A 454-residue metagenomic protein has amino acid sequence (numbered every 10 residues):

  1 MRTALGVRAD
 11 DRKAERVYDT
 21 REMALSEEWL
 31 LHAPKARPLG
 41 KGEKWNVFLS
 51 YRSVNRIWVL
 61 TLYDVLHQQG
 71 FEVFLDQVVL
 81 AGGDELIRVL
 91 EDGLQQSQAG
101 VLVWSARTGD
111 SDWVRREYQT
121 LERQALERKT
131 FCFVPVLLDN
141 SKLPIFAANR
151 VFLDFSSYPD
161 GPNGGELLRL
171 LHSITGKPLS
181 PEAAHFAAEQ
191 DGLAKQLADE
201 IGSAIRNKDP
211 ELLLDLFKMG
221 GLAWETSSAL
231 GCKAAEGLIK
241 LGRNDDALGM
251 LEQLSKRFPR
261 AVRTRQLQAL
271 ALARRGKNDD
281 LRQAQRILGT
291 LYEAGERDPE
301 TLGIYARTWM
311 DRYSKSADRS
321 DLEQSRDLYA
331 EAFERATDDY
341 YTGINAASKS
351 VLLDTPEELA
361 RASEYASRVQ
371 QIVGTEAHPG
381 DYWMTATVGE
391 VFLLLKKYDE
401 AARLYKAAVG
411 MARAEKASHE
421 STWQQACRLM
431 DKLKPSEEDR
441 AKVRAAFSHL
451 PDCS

Functional and structural regions predicted by a protein language model:
M1-Q68, C132, L137-D215: C-terminal interaction surface of TIR/SEFIR-family domains
T61-D92, R107-R115, D154-Y158: Conserved BB-loop
V89-D92, Q96, V101-S141: Amphipathic helical hotspot of TIR/SEFIR-family domains
E189-S203, W224-E236, F258-R275, E296-K315 (+3 more regions): Amphipathic alpha-helical repeat scaffolds of TPR domains
I201-D215, E236-G249, A273-I287, A317-R326 (+1 more regions): Helix-turn-helix repeat elements of alpha-solenoid scaffolds
G220-W224, F258, L288, G295 (+6 more regions): Alpha-helical junction/boundary sensor with strong preference for TPR arrays
R275-D280, R312-D318, V351-A362, Y398 (+1 more regions): Alpha-helical linker/edge segments of TPR/alpha-solenoid repeat scaffolds and analogous pre-/post-domain helices
F333, A347, V351, A366-R368 (+2 more regions): TPR/TPR-like (Sel1-like) alpha-helical repeat modules
